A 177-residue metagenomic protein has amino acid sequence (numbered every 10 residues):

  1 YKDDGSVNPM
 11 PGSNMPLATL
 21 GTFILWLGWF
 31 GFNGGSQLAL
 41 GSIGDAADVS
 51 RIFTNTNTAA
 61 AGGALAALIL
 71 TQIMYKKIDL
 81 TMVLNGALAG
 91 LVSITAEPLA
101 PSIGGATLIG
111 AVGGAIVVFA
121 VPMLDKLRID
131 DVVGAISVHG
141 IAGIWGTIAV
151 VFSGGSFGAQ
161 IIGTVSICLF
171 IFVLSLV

Functional and structural regions predicted by a protein language model:
Y1-V177: Hydrophobic alpha-helical transmembrane bundles of multi-pass membrane proteins
